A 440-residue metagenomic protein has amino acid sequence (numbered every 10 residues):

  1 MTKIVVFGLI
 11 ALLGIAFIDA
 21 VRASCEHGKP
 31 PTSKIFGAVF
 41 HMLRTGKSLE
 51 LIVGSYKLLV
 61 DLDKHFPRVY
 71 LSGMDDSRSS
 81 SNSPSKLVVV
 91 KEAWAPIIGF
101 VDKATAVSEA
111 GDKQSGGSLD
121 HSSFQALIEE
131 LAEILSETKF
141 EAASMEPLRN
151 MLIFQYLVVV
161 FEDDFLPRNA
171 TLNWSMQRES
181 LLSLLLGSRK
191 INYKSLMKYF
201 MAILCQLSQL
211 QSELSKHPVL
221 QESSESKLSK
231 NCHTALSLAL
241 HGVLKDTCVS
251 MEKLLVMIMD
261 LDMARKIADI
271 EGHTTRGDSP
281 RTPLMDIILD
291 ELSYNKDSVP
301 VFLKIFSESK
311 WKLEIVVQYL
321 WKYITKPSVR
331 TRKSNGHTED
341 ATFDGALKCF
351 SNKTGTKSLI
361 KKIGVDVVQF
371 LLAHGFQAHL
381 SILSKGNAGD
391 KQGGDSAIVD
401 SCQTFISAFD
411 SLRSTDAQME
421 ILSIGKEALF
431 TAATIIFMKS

Functional and structural regions predicted by a protein language model:
M1-S440: Extended, charge-rich alpha-helical scaffold/interaction domains
